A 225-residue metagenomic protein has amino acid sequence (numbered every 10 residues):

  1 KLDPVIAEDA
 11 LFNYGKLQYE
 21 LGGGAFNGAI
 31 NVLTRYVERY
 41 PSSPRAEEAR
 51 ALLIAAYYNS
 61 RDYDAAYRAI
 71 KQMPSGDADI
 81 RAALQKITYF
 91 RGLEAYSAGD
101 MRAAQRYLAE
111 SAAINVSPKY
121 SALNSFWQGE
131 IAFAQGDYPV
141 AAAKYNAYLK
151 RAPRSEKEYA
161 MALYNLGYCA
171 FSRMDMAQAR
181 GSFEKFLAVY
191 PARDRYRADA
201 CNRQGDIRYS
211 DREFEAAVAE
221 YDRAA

Functional and structural regions predicted by a protein language model:
K1-A225: Acidic, polar-rich low-complexity tracts and alpha-helical solenoid repeat scaffolds
